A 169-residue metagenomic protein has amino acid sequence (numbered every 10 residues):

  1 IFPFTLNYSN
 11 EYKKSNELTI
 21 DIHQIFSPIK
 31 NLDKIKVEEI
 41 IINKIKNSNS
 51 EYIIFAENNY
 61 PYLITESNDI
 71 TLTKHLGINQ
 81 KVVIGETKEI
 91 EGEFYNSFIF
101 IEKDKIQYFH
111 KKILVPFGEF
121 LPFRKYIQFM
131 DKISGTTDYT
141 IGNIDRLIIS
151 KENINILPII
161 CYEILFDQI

Functional and structural regions predicted by a protein language model:
I1-I169: Enzyme catalytic cores with a strong preference for nitrogen-chemistry domains
